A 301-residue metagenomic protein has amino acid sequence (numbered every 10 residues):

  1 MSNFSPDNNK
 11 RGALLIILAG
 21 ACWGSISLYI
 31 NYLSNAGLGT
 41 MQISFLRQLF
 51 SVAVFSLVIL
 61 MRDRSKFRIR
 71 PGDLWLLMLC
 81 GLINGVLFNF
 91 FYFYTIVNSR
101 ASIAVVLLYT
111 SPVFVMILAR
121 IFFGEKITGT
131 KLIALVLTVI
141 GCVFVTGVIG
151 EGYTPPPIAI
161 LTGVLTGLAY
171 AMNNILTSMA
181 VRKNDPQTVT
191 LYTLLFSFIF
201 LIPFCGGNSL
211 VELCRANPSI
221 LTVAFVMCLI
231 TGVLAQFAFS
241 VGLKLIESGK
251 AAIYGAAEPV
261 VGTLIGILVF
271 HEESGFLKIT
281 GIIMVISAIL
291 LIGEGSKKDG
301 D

Functional and structural regions predicted by a protein language model:
M1-Q42, L46, G152-M179, D301: Glycine-/small-residue-enriched transmembrane alpha-helix faces in small-molecule transporters and effluxers
S2-N3, Q48, G147-V148, I220-T222 (+1 more regions): C-terminal-most transmembrane helix of multi-pass membrane proteins
K10-L18, Q42-M61, L79, A134-I140 (+2 more regions): Hydrophobic alpha-helical transmembrane segments of multi-pass integral membrane proteins, especially transporters
G20, L46, G85, N89 (+3 more regions): Helix-helix packing/entry segments at the starts of transmembrane helices
C22-S27, S56-S102, F144, C228-I246: Specific transmembrane alpha-helical segments of multi-pass solute transporters/efflux pumps, especially DMT/EamA
L28-T40, F67, V97, T146-P156 (+2 more regions): Membrane-interface helix termini and inter-helical loops of multi-pass transporters
L33, I43, R47, T95 (+8 more regions): Hydrophobic/aromatic residues within transmembrane alpha-helices of multi-pass small-molecule transporters
F55, M78, L118, I127-I149 (+3 more regions): Hydrophobic transmembrane alpha-helices of multi-pass small-molecule transport proteins
